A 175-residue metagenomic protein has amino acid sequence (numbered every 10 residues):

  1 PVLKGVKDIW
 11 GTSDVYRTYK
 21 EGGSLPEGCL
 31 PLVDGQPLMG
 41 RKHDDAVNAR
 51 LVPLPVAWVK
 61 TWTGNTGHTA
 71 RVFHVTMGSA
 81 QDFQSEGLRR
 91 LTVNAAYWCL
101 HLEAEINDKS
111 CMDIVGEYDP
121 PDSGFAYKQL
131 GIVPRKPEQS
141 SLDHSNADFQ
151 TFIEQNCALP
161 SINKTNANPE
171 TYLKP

Functional and structural regions predicted by a protein language model:
P1, K174-P175: Accessible peptide chain termini
P1-G67: Catalytic beta-strand/loop cores that center a nucleophilic Ser/Cys/Thr and support acyl-enzyme chemistry
M39-L173: Extracellular ligand-binding/catalytic regions of CAZymes and related secreted enzymes and adhesion modules
